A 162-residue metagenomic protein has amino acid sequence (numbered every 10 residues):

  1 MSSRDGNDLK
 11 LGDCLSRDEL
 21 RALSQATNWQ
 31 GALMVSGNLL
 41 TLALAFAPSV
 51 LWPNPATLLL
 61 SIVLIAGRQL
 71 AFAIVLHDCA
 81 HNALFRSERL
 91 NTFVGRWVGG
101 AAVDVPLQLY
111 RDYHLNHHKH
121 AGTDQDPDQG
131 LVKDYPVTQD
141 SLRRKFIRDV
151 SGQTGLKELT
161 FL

Functional and structural regions predicted by a protein language model:
M1-A66, G100-L162: Non-catalytic, topology-defining segments of multipass membrane proteins
L51, H81, L90-N91, L131: Residues in and immediately flanking transmembrane alpha helices
Q69-E88, Y110-G122: Acidic (Asp/Glu-rich) catalytic motifs at the cytosolic membrane interface
R86-G100, Q108: Post-HEXXH active-site segment of zinc metalloproteases
